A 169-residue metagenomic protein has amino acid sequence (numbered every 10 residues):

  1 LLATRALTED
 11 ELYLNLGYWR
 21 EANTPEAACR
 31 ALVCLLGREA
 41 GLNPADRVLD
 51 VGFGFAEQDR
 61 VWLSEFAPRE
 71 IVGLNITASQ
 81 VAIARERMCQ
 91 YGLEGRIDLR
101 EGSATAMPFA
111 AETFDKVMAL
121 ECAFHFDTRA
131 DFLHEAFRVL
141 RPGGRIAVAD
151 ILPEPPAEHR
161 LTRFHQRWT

Functional and structural regions predicted by a protein language model:
L1-G17: N-terminal, positively charged/glycine-rich alpha-helical extensions of SAM-dependent methyltransferases
A27-P44: Conserved alpha-helix/loop element of class I SAM-dependent methyltransferases that forms part of the SAM/SAH-binding
L49-A106: Class I SAM-dependent methyltransferase SAM/SAH-binding core
T105-V117: A short acidic, Gly/Pro-enriched loop at the edge of an enzyme's catalytic core that lines a small-molecule cofactor
K116-T128: A short SAM/SAH-binding and catalytic strip from SAM-dependent methyltransferases
A130-R145: A short glycine-rich, Lys/Arg-flanked "PGG" loop and its adjoining helix->strand segment in the class I
V148-D150: Acidic carboxylate diad motif detector
L152-T169: Short, glycine-/aromatic-enriched active-site segment of Class I SAM-dependent methyltransferases
